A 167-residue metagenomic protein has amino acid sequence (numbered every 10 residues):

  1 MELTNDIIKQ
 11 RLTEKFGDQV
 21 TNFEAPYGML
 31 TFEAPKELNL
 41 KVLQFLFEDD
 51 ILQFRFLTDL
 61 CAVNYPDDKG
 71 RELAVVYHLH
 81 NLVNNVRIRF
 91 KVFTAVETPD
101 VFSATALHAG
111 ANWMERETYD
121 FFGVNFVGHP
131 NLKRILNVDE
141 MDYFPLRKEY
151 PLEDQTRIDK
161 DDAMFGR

Functional and structural regions predicted by a protein language model:
M1-R167: Terminal low-complexity/charged segments
